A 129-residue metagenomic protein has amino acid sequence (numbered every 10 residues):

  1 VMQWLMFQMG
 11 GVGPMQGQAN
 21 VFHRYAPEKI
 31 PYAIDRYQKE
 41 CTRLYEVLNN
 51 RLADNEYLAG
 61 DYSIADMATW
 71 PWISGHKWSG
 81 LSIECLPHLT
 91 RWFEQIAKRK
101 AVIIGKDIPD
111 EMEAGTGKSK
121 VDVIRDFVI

Functional and structural regions predicted by a protein language model:
W4-K100: GST-like fold's C-terminal all-alpha helical module
L5, K106-P109: A general structural motif at alpha-helix termini
G13-Q18, D107, G117-K118: Short aromatic-enriched loop/helix-cap "lid" or pocket-rim segments at secondary-structure transitions that line
P109-I129: Acidic/histidine-enriched, glycine/proline-rich intrinsically disordered or flexible terminal extensions
